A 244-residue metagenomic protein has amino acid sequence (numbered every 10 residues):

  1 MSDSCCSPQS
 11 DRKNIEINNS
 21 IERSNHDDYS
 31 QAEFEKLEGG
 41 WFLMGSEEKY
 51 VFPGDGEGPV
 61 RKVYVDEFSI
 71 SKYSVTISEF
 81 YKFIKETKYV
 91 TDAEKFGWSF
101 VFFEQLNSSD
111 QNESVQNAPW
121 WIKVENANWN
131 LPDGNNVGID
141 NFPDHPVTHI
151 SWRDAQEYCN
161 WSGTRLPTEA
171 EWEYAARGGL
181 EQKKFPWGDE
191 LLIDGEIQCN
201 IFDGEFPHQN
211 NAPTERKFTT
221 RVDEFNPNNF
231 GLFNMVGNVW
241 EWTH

Functional and structural regions predicted by a protein language model:
S2-S30, D55-V63, T87-E104, A170 (+2 more regions): Surface-exposed recognition segments
Y29, E67, Y158-N160: Short hydrophobic "helix-edge" motifs at membrane interfaces and signal-peptide entry regions
L37, L43, E47-E48, V90 (+1 more regions): Functional-site microenvironments in short loops/helix caps that host divalent-cation chemistry
E38, Y64-D66, S71, K85 (+2 more regions): A secondary-structure boundary/capping signal
F42, E47-D66, N135-N136: Short, conserved catalytic-motif segment at the N-terminal edge
T76: Acidic-aromatic/histidine active-site loop/patch
